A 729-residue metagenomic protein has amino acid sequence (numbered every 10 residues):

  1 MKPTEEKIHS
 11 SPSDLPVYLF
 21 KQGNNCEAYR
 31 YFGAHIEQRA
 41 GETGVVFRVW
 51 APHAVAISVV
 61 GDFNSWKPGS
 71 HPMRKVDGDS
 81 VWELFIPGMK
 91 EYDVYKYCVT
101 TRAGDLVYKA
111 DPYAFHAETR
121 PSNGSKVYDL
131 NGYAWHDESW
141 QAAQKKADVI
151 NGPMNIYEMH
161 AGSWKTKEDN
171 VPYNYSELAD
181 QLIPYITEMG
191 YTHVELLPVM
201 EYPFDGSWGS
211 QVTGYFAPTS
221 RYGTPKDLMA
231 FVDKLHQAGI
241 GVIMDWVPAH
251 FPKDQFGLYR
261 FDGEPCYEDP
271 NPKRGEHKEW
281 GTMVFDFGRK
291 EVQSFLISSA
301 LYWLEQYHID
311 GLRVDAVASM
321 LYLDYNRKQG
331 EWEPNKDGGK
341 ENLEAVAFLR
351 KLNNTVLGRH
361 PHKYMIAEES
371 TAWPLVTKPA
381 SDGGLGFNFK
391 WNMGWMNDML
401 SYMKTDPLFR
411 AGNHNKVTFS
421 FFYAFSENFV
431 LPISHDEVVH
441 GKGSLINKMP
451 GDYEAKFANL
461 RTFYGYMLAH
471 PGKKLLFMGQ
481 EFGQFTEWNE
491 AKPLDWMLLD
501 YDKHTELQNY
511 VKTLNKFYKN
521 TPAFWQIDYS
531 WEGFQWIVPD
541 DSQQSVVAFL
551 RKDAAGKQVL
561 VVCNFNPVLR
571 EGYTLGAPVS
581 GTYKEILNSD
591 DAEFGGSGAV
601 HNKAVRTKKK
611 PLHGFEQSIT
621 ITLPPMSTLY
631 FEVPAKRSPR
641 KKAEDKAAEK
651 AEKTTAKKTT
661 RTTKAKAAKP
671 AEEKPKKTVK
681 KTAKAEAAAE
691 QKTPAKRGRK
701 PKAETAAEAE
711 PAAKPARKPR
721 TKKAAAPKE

Functional and structural regions predicted by a protein language model:
M1-G152, S176-I186, E454-F457, L468-L476 (+3 more regions): Carbohydrate-interacting/catalytic domains
A51-H53, D77, G88, H160-K165 (+8 more regions): Short, flexible loop/turn elements at secondary-structure junctions
R74, D205-G209, K253-R260, T377-K378 (+2 more regions): Short glycine-biased active-site loop of nucleotidyltransferases that positions the nucleotide triphosphate and helps
E118, E138-N151, H160-E341: Substrate-binding/active-site clefts of carbohydrate-active enzymes
Q181-L182, D227, F231, V292-W303 (+5 more regions): Alpha-helical packing segments of well-folded alpha/beta enzyme cores
H308-D310, Y325-E490, L498, K519-D590 (+1 more regions): Conserved alpha/beta catalytic core and glycan-binding cleft of carbohydrate-active enzymes
K681, A685-E729: Long, low-complexity, intrinsically disordered segments
